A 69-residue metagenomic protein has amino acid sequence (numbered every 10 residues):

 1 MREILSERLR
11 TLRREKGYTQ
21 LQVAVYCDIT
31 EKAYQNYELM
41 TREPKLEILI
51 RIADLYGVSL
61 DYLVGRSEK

Functional and structural regions predicted by a protein language model:
M1-E15: A short, Lys/Arg-rich alpha-helix, primarily the initiator
E7, G17-Y18, P44-E47: Residue-level signal for the short linker/turn that defines the boundary of a DNA-recognition helix
R14, V25, D54: Alpha-helical residues within the helix-turn-helix
G17-N36: Short alpha-helical DNA-recognition segment
Y26, V64-K69: Short, charged recognition helix plus adjacent turn of helix-turn-helix-like nucleic-acid-binding domains
A33, M40-E43: A secondary-structure capping/hinge motif
E47-Y62: DNA major-groove recognition helix of helix-turn-helix/homeodomain DNA-binding modules
